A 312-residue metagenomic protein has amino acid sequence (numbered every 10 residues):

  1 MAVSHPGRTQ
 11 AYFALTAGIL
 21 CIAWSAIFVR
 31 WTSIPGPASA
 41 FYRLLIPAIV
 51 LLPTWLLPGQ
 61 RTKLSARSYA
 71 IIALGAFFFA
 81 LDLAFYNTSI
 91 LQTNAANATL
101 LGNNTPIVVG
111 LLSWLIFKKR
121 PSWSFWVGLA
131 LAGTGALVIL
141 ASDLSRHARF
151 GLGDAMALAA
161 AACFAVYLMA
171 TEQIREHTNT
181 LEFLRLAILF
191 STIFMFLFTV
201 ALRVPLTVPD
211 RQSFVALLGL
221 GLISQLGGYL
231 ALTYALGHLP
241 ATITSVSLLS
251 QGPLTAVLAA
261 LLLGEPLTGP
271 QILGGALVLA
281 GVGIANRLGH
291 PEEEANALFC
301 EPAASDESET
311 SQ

Functional and structural regions predicted by a protein language model:
M1-F41, L74-F77, F85, R146-Q173 (+3 more regions): Glycine-/small-residue-enriched transmembrane alpha-helix faces in small-molecule transporters and effluxers
A2-P6, L44, A141-S142, S213-V215 (+1 more regions): C-terminal-most transmembrane helix of multi-pass membrane proteins
Q10-A14, A38-P53, S124-T134, L152-A159 (+3 more regions): Hydrophobic alpha-helical transmembrane segments of multi-pass integral membrane proteins, especially transporters
C21-I22, P58-N97, L101-G102, G110 (+2 more regions): Specific transmembrane alpha-helical segments of multi-pass solute transporters/efflux pumps, especially DMT/EamA
C21-I27, P47-S65, G133-A148, F190-S213 (+2 more regions): Membrane-interface helix-cap regions at the ends of transmembrane helices in multi-pass membrane proteins
A38-I49, N87-R120, F125, A160 (+1 more regions): Specific alpha-helical transmembrane segments that line the substrate/conduction pathway and gating interfaces
L51, A73, F79, L111-L112 (+5 more regions): Hydrophobic transmembrane alpha-helices of multi-pass small-molecule transport proteins
A98-N104, T171-T192, Q225-L261, A285: Helix-helix packing/entry segments at the starts of transmembrane helices
